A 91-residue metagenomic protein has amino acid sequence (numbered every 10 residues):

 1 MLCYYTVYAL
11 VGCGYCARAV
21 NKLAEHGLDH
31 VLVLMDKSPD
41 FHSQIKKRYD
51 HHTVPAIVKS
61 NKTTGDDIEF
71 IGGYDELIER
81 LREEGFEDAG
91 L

Functional and structural regions predicted by a protein language model:
M1-V31: Local sequence-structure signature of Cys/Sec-based thiol-disulfide redox active-site neighborhoods
C13-C16, P39, I71: Loop/helix-junction capping segments adjacent to catalytic residues or to phosphate/diphosphate-binding pockets
G14, D36, I78: Nucleotide phosphate-binding site architecture
A17, N21, S43, E79: Alpha-helical elements of the RecA-like P-loop NTPase motor core of helicases
L34-H52, T63, E83-E87: Thioredoxin-like thiol-disulfide oxidoreductase module
P55-I57: Short acidic loop-to-beta-strand element that houses the catalytic metal-binding Asp/Glu of nuclease active sites
K59-L91: Non-catalytic, surface beta->alpha helical segment in thiol-disulfide oxidoreductase systems
